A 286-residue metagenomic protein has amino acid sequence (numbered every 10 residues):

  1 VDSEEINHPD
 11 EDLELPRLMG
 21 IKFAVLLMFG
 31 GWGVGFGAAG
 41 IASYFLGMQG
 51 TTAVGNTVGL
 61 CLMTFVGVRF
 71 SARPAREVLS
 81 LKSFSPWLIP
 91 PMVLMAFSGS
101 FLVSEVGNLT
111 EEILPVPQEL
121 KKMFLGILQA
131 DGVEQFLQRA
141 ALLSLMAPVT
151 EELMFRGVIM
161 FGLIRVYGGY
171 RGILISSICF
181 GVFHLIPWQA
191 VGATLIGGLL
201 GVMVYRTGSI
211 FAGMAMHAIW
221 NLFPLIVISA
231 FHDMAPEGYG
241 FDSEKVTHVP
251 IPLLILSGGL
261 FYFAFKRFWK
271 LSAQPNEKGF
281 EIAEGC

Functional and structural regions predicted by a protein language model:
V1-L18: Short, Lys/Arg-rich, polar N-terminal cytosolic tail immediately upstream of the first transmembrane signal-anchor
K22-F29, A53-V54, I89-L94, L137 (+5 more regions): Hydrophobic alpha-helical transmembrane segments
G30-A72, P91: Alpha-helical transmembrane segments in multi-pass membrane proteins
G33-G40, S177, Q189-V246: Functionally important transmembrane alpha-helices
M48, E77-A147, R165, G238-G240 (+1 more regions): Juxtamembrane helix-loop-helix connectors linking adjacent transmembrane helices in multi-pass membrane enzymes
F65-R76, M203-R206, Y262-W269: Structural signal for the C-terminal ends of transmembrane alpha-helices and the immediately following loop
T150-I175, V202-S209: Membrane-interface helix/loop boundary segments of multi-pass membrane proteins
A218-C286: C-terminal membrane module of polytopic membrane proteins
